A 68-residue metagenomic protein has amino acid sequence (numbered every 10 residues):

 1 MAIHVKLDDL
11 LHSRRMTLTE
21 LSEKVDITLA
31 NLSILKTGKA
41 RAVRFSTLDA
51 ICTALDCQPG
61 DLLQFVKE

Functional and structural regions predicted by a protein language model:
M1-M16: A short, Lys/Arg-rich alpha-helix, primarily the initiator
K6, K24, K36-K39: A general lysine-centric signal
D8, T19, D49: Residues within the helices of the helix-turn-helix
D9, D61-Q64: Residue-level preference for short helical/loop micro-motifs built around acidic side chains
L11, S22, C52: The alpha-helix within a helix-turn-helix
R14, I34, R41, T53 (+1 more regions): Short, charged recognition helix plus adjacent turn of helix-turn-helix-like nucleic-acid-binding domains
M16-I34: Short alpha-helical DNA-recognition segment
S46-D61: DNA major-groove recognition helix of helix-turn-helix/homeodomain DNA-binding modules
